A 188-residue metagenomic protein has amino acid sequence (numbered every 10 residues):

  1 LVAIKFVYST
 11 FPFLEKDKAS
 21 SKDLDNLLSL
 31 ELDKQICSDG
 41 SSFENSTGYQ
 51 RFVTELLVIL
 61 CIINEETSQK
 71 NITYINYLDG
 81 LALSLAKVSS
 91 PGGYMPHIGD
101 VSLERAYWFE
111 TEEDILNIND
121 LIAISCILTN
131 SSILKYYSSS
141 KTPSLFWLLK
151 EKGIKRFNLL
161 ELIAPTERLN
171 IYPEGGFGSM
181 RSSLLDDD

Functional and structural regions predicted by a protein language model:
L1-I59, I154-L160: Active-site lining segments of carbohydrate-active enzymes
G48-D188: Carbohydrate-active enzyme catalytic cores, enriched for enzymes that act on polyanionic acidic polysaccharides
